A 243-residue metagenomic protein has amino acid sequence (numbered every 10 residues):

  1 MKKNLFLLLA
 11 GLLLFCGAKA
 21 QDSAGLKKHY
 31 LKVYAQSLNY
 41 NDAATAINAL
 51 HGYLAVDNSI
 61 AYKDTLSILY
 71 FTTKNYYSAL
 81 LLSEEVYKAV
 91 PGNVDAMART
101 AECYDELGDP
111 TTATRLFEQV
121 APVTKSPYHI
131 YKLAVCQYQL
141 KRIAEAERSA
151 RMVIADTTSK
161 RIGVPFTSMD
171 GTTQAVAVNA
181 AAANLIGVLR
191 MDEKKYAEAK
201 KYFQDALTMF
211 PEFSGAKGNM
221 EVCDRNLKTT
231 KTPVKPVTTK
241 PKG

Functional and structural regions predicted by a protein language model:
K19-T65, K242: N-terminal leader/linker segments that initiate helical-solenoid repeat arrays
N39, T72-T73, E106-L107, Q139-L140 (+3 more regions): Register position in tetratricopeptide repeats
D57-N58, P91, T124-K125, T158 (+1 more regions): Short coil turns that delineate tetratricopeptide repeat
